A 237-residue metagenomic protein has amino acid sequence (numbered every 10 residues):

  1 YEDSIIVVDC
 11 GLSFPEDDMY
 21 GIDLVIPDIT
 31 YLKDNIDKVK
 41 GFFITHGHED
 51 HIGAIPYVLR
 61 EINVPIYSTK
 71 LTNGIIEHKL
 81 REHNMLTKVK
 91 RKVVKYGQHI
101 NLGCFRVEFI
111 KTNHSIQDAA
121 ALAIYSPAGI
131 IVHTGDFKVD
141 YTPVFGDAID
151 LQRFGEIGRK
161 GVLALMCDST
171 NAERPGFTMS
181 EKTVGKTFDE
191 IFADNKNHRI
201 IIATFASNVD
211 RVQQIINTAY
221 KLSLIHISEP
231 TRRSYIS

Functional and structural regions predicted by a protein language model:
Y1-F43, H48-S223, S228, R232-R233: His/Asp/Glu-rich metal-coordinating catalytic cores of metallo-dependent phosphodiesterases/hydrolases acting on
I236-S237: Short, ordered, surface-exposed loop/turn motifs in non-cytosolic proteins
